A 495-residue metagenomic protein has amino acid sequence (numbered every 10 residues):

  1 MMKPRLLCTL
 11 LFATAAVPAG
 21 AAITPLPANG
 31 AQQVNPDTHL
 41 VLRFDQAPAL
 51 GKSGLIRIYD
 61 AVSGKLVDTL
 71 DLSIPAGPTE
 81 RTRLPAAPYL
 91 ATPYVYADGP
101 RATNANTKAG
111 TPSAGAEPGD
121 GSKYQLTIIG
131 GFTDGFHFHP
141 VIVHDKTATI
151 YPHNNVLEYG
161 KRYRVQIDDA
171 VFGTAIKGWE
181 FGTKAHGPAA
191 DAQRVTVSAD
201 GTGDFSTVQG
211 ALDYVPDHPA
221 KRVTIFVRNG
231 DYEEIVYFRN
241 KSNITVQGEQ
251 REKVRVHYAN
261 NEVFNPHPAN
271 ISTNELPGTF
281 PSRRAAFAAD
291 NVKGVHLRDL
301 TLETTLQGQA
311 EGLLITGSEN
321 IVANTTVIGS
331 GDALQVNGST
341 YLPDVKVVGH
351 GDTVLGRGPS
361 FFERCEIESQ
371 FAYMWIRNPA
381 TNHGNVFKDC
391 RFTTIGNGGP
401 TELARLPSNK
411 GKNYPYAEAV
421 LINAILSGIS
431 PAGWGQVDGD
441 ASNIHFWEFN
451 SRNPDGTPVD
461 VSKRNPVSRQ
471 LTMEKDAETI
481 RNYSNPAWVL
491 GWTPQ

Functional and structural regions predicted by a protein language model:
M2-G20: Gram-negative bacterial Sec-dependent N-terminal signal peptides
R5, A15-A16, G64, G456 (+1 more regions): Short, flexible coil/linker elements and helix-boundary hinge sites characteristic of intrinsically disordered
A15-A16, P48, P281: Prokaryotic Sec-type signal peptides and long signal-anchor helices with extended Leu/Ile/Val-rich h-regions
A22-P188: Acidic, low-complexity Ser/Thr/Gly/Pro-rich repeat segments typical of extracellular/periplasmic and surface-exposed
K184-T202, S206-Q495: Sequence-level preference for short, compositionally simple segments enriched in small aliphatic or small polar residues
